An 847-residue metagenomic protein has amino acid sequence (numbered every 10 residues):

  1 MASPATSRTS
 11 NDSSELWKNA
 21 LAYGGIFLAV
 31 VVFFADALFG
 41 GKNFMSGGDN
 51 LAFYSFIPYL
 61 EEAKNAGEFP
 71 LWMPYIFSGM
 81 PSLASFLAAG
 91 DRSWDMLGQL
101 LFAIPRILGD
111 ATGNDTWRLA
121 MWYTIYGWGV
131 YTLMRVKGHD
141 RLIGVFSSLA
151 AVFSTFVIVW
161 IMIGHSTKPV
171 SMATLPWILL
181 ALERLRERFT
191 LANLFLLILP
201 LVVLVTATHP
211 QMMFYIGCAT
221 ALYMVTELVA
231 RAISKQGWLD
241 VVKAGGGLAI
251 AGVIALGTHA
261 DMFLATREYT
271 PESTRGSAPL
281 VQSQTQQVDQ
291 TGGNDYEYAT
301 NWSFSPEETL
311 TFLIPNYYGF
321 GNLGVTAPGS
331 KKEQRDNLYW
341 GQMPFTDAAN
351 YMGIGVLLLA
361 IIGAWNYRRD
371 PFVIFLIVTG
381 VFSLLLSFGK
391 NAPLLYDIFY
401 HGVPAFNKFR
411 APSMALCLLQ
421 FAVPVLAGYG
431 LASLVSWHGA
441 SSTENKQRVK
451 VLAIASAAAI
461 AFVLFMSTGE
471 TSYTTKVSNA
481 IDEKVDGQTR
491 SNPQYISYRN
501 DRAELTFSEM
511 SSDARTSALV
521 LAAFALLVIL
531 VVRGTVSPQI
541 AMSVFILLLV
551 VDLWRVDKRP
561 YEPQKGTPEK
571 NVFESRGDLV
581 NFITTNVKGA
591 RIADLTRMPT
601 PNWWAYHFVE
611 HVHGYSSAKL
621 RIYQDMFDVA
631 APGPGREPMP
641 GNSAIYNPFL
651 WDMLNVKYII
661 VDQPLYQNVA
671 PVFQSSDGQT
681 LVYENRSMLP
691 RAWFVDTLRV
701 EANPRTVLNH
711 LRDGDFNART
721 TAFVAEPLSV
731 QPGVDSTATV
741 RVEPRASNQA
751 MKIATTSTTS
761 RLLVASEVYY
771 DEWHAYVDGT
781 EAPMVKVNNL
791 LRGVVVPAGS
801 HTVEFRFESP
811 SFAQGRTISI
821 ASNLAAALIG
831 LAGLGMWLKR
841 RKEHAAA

Functional and structural regions predicted by a protein language model:
P4, S148, I163-T174, A181 (+5 more regions): Contiguous transmembrane helix-bundle modules in multi-pass membrane proteins
T9-N11, L358, N602, H613 (+5 more regions): Active-site-proximal, structured, solvent-exposed surfaces of multi-pass membrane proteins that position macromolecular
K18-A52, A251-A265, F382-L385, I460-F465 (+1 more regions): Transmembrane signal-anchor helices characteristic of membrane glycosylation enzymes that use polyprenol
A29-G127, L149-I161, H165-M172, Q287-I354 (+3 more regions): Membrane-interface coil-to-helix junctions
V32-L51, E68, Y75, M262-R275 (+3 more regions): Helix-to-loop transition at the C-terminal end of transmembrane segments
L97, T116-W128, A348-I362, L419-G428 (+1 more regions): Hydrophobic alpha-helical transmembrane segments
Y131-F153, R188-L194: Transmembrane-helix signature of polytopic, membrane-embedded enzymes that assemble or transfer cell-envelope glycans
A278-T285, G487, A503, L547 (+2 more regions): Extracytoplasmic
